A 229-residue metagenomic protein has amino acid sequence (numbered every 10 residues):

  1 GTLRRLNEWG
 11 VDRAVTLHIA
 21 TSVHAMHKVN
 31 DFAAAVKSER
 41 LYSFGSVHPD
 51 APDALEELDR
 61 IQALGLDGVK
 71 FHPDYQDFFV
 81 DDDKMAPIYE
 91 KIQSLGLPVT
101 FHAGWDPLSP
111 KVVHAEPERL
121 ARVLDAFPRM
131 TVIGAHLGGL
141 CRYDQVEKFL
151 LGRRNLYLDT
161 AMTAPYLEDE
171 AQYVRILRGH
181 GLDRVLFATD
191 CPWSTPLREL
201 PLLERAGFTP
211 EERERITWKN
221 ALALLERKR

Functional and structural regions predicted by a protein language model:
G1-R13, G181-L186, L197-R229: Mid-to-C-terminal alpha-helical segments outside catalytic/metal-binding sites
T2-L3, N30-A34, L58-D59, M85 (+4 more regions): Generic structural signal for well-ordered alpha-helices, preferentially at hydrophobic/aromatic core positions
L6, A33, I61, V69 (+6 more regions): Conserved, mostly hydrophobic/aromatic
D12-R13, T21-P107, K111-H114: Active-site gating/metal-coordination segments in enzymes
L17, H72, A188: Conserved residues at the C-terminal ends of beta-strands
N30, A51-L55, R142-D144, Y166 (+2 more regions): Short, well-ordered alpha-helical microsegments
I61, V123, V132-I133, T209 (+1 more regions): A generic "structured core" feature
D67-G68, D81-L186: Catalytic pocket-lining loop regions of alpha/beta-barrel enzymes, especially the amidohydrolase/enolase/GH5 lineages
